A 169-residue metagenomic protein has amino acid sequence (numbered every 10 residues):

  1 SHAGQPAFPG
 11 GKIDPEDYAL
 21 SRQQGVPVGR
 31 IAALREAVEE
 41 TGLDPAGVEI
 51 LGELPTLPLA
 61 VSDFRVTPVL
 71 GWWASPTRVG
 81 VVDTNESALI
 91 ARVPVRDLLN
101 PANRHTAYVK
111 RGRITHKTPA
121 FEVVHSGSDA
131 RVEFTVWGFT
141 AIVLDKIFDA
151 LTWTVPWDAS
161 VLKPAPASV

Functional and structural regions predicted by a protein language model:
S1-A19: N-terminal strand-loop-strand
F8, V93, F139: A conserved hydrophobic position in a structured secondary element of the catalytic/binding core that shapes
I13-V136, D145-K146, A150-V169: Unchanged
